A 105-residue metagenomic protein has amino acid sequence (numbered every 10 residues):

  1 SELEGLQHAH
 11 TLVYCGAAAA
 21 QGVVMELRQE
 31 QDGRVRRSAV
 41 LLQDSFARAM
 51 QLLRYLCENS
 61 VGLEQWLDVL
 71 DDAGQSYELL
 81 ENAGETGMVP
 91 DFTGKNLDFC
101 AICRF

Functional and structural regions predicted by a protein language model:
S1-L6, Q65-G94, D98-F105: Low-complexity intrinsically disordered segments
S1-V24: Short N-terminal "domain-start" leader segments that mark the transition from disordered tails or signal peptides into
Y14, L56, F99-I102: The N-terminal extracellular segments of secreted preproproteins, especially immediately downstream of signal
A19-A39: A short, structured beta-strand/loop element
R34-Q51, Y55: A short, exposed loop/beta-hairpin motif centered on an aromatic-Gly-Thr core
Y55-W66: Short arginine-rich
